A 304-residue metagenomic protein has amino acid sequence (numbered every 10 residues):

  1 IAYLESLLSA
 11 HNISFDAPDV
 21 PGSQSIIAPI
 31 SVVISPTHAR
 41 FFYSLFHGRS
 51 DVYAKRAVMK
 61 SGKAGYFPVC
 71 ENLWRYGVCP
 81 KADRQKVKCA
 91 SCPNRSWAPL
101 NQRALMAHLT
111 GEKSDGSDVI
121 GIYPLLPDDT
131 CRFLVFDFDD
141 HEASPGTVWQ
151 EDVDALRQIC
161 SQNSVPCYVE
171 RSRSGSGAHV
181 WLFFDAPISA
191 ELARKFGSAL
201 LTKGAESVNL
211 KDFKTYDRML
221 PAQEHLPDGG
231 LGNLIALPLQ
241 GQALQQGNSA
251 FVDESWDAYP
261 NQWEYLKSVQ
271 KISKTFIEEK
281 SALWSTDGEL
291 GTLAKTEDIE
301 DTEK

Functional and structural regions predicted by a protein language model:
I1-N12, F133, D154-R157, S249-A250: Short intrinsically disordered, low-complexity coil segments enriched in acidic
A2, S176-G177: Glycine-centered small-residue hotspots that permit tight backbone geometry or close packing
A2-P36: Helical coiled-coil/dimerization "stalks" and their immediately adjacent regulatory linkers at helix->disorder
N12, S164-P166, G204-A205: Glycine-centered loop/turn motif at secondary-structure junctions
G22-V32, Y76-V78, K86-R95, N248-E254 (+2 more regions): Charged, low-complexity surface segments at secondary-structure and domain boundaries
V32-S176, F183-K195, A199: Signature for HUH/AEP ssDNA processing cores
I122-Q150, D154, D185-K304: DNA replication initiation modules
